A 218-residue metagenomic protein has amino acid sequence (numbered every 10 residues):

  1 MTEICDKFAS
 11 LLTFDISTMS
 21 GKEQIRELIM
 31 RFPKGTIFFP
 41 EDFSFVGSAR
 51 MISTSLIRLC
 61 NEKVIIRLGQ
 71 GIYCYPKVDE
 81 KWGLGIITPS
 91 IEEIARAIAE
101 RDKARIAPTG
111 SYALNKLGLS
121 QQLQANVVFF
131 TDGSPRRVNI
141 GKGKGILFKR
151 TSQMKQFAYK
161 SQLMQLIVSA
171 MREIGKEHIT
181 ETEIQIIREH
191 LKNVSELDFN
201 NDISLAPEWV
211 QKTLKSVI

Functional and structural regions predicted by a protein language model:
M1-T18: Short, intrinsically disordered or compositionally biased N-terminal tails of bacterial proteins
S20-A97: Short beta-edge/loop segments at beta->alpha junctions of small alpha/beta modules that act as binding/recognition
F39-P40, N126, T182-E183: Short coil/turn segments at secondary-structure boundaries
I52, T109-G110, L163: Amphipathic alpha-helical interface surfaces
L68-G71, I98, A104-I140, G145: Short gly/ser-rich loop at a beta-strand->alpha-helix junction or flexible surface loop bordering the NTP-binding
Q70, V78, S111, T151-Q153: Histidine- and/or cysteine-centered catalytic micro-motif in compact active-site loops
I94-R96, G145-S152: Short amphipathic alpha-helical segments and their helix-coil junctions
R150-I218: Hydrophobic alpha-helical interaction segments
